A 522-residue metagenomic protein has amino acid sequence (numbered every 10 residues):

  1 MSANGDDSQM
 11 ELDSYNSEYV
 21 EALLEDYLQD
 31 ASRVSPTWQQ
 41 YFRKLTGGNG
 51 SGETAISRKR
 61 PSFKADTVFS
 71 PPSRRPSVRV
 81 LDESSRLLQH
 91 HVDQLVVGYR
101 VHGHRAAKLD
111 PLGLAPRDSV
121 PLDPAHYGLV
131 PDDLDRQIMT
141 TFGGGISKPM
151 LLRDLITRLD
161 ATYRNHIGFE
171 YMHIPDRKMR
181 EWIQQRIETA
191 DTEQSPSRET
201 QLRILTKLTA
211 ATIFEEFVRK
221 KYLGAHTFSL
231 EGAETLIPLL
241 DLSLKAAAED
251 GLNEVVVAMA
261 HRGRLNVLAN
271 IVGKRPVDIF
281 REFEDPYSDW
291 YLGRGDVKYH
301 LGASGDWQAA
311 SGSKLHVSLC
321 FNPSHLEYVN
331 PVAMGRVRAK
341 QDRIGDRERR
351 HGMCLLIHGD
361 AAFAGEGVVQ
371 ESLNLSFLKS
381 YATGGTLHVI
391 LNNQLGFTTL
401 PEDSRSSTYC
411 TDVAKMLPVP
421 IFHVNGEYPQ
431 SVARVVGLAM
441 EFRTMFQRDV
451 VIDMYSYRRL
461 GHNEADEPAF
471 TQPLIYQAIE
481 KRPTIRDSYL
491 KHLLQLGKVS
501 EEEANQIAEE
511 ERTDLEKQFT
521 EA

Functional and structural regions predicted by a protein language model:
S2-L45: Subset of Sec-pathway N-terminal targeting signals
G5, L45-T235, L252: Extended, charge-enriched "interface" segments that sit outside catalytic cores
Y41-L45, L112-R117, M259-V267, L391-Q394 (+2 more regions): A glycine-rich phosphate-binding loop feature that marks nucleotide/adenosyl-phosphate handling sites
I213, F217-V277: Active-site pocket-lining segments that scaffold enzyme catalytic pockets across diverse folds
N253-P418, F422: Cofactor-binding active-site loop characterized by glycine-rich and histidine/acidic residues
A310, Y409-V432, R482-E503: Conserved thiamine diphosphate
Y381-H388, T399-P418, M454-D487: Flexible glycine/proline-rich, aromatic-decorated loop/lid segments
I485-R486, L496, S500-A522: Hard-cation-handling environments
